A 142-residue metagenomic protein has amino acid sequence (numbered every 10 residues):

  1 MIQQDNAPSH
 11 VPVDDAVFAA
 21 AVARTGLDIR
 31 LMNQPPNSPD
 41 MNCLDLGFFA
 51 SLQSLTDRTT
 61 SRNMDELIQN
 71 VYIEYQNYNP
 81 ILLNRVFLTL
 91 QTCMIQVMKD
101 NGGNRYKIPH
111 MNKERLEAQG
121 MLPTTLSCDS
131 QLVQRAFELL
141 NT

Functional and structural regions predicted by a protein language model:
Q3-N6, A19-C43: RNase H-like polynucleotidyl transferase catalytic core
Q4, D15-A16, F49: A general structural signal for well-ordered alpha-helical packing
N6-S9, T92: Short, internal active-site loops enriched in acidic
S9-V13, D40-M41, K107: Short catalytic/ligand-binding loop motif for oxyanion handling, primarily in non-cytosolic enzymes, centered on
V11-P12, F18-A20, I29, R58 (+1 more regions): Short alpha-helical patches at protein termini and domain edges that function as localization/binding signals
L44-T142: C-terminal anion-handling pockets and recognition modules
